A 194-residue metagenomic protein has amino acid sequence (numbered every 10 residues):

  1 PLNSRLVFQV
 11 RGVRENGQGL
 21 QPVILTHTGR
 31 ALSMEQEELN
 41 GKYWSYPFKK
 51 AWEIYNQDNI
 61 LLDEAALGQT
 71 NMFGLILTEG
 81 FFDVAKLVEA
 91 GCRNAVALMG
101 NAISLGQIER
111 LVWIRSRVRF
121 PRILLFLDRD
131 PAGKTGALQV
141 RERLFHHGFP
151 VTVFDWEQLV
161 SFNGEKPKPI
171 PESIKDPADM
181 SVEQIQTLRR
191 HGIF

Functional and structural regions predicted by a protein language model:
P1-R119, A137: Phosphate-handling DNA/RNA-contact segment within nucleic-acid enzymes
E35-E37, M72-F73, F81-F194: TOPRIM fold recognition
